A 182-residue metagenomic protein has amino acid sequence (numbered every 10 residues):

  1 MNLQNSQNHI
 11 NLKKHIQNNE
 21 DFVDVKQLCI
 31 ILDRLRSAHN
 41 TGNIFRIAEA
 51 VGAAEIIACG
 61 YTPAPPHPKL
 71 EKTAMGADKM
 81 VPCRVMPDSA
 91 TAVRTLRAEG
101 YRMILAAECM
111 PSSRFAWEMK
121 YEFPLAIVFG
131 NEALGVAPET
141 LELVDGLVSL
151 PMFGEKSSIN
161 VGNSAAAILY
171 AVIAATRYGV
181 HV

Functional and structural regions predicted by a protein language model:
M1-V182: Post-transcriptional modification and biogenesis factors for structured RNAs of the translation apparatus
